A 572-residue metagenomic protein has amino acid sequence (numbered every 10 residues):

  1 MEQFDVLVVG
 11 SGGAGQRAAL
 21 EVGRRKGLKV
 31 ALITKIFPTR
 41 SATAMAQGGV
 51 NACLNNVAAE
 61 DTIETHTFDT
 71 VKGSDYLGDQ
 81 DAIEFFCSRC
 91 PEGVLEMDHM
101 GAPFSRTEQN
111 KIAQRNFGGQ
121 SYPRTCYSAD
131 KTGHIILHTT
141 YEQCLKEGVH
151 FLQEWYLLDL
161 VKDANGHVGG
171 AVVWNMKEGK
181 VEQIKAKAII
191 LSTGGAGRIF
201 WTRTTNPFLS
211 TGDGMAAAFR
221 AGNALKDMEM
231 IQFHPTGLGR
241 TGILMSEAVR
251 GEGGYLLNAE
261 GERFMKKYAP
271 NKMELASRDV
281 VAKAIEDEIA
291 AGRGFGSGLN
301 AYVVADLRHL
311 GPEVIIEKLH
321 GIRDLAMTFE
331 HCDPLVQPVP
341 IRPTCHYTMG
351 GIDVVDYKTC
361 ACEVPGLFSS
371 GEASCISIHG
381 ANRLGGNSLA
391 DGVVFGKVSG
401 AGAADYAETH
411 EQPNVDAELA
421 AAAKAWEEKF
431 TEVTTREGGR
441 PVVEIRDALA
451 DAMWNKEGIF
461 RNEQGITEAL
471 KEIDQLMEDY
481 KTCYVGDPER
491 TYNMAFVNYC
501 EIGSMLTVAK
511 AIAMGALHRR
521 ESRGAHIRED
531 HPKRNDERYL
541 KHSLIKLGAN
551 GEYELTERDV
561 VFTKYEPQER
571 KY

Functional and structural regions predicted by a protein language model:
M1-F4, A18-E21, L28, F37-T39 (+11 more regions): Glycine- and aromatic-enriched mobile tails/lids
G10-G13: Glycine-rich Rossmann-fold phosphate-binding loop(s) that bind the pyrophosphate of adenine dinucleotide cofactors
L28-T34, D227: Short beta-strand "acidic-cap" motif of Rossmann-like dinucleotide-binding folds
P38, A217, N223-P340, G402-E408 (+1 more regions): An anion/pyrophosphate-binding glycine-rich loop and adjacent beta-alpha core in soluble alpha-beta enzymes
A52-F86: Glycine-rich active-site loop/strand segments that organize a redox cofactor
G78-P91, R124-E142, L152, T204-G212 (+2 more regions): Short beta-strand to alpha-helix junction loop
E96-K180, K185, S192, W201 (+2 more regions): Conserved redox-cofactor binding core of oxidoreductases
A188-I243, H379, G385-G402: Glycine-rich loop(s) and the adjacent beta-strand/alpha-helix scaffold that form part
